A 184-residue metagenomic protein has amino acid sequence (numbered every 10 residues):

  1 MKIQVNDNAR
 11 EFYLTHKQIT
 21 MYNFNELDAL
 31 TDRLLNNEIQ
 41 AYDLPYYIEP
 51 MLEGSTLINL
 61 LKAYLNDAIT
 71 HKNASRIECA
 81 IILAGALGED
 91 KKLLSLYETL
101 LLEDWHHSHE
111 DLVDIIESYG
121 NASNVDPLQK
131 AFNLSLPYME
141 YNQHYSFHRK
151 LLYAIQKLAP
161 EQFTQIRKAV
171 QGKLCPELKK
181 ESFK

Functional and structural regions predicted by a protein language model:
I3-V5, Y13, T70, L94 (+2 more regions): Intrinsic disorder/low-complexity signature
I3-Y47: Intrinsically disordered, serine/threonine- and proline-rich low-complexity regions of large eukaryotic regulatory
V5-D7, E11, R76, A80 (+3 more regions): Generic signature of intrinsically disordered, low-complexity, basic-rich segments and short cationic peptides
R10, Y22-D28, G54-D67, G88-L102 (+2 more regions): Amphipathic alpha-helical scaffolding segments comprising HEAT/armadillo-like alpha-solenoid repeats
H16-Q18, R33, Y42-G54, D67 (+4 more regions): Structural detector for internal amphipathic alpha-helices that build alpha-solenoid repeat scaffolds
N73, D104-W105, L136, H144 (+1 more regions): Short inter-helical turns and helix N-cap capping residues of alpha-solenoid HEAT/ARM repeat scaffolds
T164-K184: Alpha-helical oligomerization segments
